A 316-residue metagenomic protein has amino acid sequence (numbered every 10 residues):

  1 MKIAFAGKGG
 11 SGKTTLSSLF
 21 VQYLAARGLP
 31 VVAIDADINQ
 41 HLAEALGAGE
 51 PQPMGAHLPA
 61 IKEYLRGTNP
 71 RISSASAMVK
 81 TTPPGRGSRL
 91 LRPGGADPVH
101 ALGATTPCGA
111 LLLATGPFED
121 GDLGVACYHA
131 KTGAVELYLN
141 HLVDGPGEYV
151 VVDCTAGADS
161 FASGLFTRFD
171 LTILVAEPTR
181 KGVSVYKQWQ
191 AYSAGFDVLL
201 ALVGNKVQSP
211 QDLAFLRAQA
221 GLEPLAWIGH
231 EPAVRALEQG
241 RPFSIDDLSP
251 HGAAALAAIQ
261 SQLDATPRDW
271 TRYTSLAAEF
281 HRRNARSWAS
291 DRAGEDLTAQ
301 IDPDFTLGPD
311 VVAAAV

Functional and structural regions predicted by a protein language model:
F5: Hydrophobic anchor at the beta1->P-loop junction of P-loop NTPases
G9-G10: Walker A (P-loop) phosphate-binding loop of P-loop NTPases
K13: Conserved lysine of the Walker
L19, A26-R27, H129-D246: Conserved catalytic-core segment of NTP-binding enzymes
Y23-C108: N-terminal phosphate/diphosphate-binding loop that engages ATP/GTP or pyrophosphate donors across diverse enzyme folds
A33, A110-L112, P224-W227: Conserved beta-strand scaffold positions in the cores of enzyme catalytic domains, especially in NTP/NDP-utilizing
S88-T106, L112-V152: Cytosolic-facing regulatory segments adjacent to core modules
G195-V316: C-terminal lobe/tail of nucleotide-utilizing enzymes
